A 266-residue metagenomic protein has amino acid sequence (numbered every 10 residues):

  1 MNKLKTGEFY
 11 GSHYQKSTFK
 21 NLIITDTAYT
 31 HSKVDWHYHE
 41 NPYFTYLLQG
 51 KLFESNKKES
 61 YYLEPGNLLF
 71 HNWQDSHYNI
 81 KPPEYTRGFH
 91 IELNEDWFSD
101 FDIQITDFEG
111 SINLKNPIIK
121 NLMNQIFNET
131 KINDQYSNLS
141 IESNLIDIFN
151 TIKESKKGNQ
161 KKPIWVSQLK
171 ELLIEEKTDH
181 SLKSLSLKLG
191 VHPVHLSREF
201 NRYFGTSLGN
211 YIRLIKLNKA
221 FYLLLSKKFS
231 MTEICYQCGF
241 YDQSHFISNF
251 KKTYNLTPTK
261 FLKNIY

Functional and structural regions predicted by a protein language model:
M1-T18, K228-F229, E233, L256-Y266: Short, Lys/Arg-enriched, disordered terminal segments
N2, G7, G11-F108: N-terminal regulatory/effector-sensing and dimerization cores that precede helix-turn-helix DNA-binding domains
E40, K162, R213: Short, conserved glycine- and acidic-residue-centered signature motifs in active-site or ligand-binding loops
F44, N133, K161, E176-T178 (+4 more regions): Helix-turn-helix/winged-helix DNA-binding modules
Q104-Q160, L169: Amphipathic alpha-helical segments enriched in hydrophobic/aromatic residues interleaved with Lys/Arg
K170-E175, K183, R202-T253, K260-Y266: Terminal helix-turn-helix DNA-binding modules in bacterial transcription factors
K188, H192-P193, Y241-D242: Short coil turns linking two alpha-helices in DNA-binding domains
L196: Nucleotide/phosphate-binding loop and acidic/charged catalytic motifs in nucleotide-binding or -utilizing enzymes
